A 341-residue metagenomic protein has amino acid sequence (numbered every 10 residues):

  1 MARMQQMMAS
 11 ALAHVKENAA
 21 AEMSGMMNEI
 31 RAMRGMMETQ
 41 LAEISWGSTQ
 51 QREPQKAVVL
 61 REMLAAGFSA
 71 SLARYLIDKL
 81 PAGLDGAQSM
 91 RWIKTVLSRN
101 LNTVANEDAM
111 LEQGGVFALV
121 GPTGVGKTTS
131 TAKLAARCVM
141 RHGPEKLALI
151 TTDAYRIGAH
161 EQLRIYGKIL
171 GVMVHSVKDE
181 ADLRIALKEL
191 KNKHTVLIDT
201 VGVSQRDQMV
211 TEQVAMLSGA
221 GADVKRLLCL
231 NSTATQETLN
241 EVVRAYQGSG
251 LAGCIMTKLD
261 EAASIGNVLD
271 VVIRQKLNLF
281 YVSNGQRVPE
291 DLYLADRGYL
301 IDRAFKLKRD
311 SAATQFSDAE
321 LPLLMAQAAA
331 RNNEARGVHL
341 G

Functional and structural regions predicted by a protein language model:
M1-V96, S311, D318-G341: Non-catalytic terminal/linker segments enriched in charged/polar, low-complexity residues
S69, T123, I150-D153, T200-V201 (+3 more regions): G-domain G4 guanine-recognition motif of GTPases
R99-L111: Pre-Walker A adenine-sensing motif
G115-V125, H142, L147-G158, I165-Q213 (+1 more regions): Switch II (G3) loop of P-loop NTPases
S130, L134, Q162: Hydrophobic positions on the alpha1 helix immediately C-terminal to the Walker A/P-loop
A136-M140: Walker A/P-loop NTP-binding motif
Y166-K168, L183-K191, D207-L277: Conserved C-terminal guanine-recognition region of P-loop GTPase G domains, centered on the G4
V272-G341: NTP-binding/hydrolysis catalytic cores, primarily Walker-type P-loop NTPases
